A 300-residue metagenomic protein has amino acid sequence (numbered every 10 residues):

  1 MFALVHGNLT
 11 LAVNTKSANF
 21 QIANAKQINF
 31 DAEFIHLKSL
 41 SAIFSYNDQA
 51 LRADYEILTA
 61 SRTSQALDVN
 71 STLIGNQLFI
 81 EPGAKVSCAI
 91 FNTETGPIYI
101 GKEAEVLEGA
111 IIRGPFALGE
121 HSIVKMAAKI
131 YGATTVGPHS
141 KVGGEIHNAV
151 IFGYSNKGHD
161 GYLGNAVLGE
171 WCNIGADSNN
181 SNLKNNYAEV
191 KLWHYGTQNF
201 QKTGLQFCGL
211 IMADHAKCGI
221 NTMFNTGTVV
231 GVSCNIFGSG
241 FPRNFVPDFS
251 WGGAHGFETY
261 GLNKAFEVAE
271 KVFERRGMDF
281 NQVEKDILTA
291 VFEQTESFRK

Functional and structural regions predicted by a protein language model:
M1-Q77, G83, S239-N244, D248-K300: Terminal amphipathic alpha-helical/low-complexity segments used for targeting or macromolecular assembly
N14-I22, A50-L51, S71, C88-N92 (+4 more regions): Short, functional N-terminal and low-complexity linear motifs
R62-G169, K184-N185, I211, V229: Extended beta-solenoid/beta-helix repeat architectures
M126-A127, A133, H139-R299: Glycine-rich hexapeptide-repeat left-handed beta-helix
